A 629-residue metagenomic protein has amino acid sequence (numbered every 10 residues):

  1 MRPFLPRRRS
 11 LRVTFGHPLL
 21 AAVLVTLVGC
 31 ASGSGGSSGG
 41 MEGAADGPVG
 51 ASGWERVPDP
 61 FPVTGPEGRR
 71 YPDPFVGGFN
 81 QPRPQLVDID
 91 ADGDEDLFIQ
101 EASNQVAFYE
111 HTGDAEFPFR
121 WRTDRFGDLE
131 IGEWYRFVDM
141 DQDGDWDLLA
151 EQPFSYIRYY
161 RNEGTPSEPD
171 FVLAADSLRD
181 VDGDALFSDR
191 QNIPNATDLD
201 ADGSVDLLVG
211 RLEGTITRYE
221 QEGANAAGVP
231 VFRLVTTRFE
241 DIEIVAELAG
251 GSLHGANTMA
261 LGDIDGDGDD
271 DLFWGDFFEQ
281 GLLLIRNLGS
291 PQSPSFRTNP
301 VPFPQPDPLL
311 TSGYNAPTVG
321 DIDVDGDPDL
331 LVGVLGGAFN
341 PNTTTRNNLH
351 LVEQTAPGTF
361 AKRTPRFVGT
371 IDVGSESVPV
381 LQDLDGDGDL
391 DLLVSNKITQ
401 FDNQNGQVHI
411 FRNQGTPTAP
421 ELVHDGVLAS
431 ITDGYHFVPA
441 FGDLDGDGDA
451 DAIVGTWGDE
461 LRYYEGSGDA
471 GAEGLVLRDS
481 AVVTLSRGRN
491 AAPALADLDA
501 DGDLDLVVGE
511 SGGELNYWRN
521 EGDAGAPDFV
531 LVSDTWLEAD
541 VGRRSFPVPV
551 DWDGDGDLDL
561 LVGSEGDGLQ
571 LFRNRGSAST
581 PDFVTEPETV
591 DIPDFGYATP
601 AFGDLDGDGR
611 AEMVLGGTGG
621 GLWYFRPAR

Functional and structural regions predicted by a protein language model:
V28-G29: C-terminal motif of bacterial Sec signal peptides marking the signal peptidase cleavage site
A45-G78, P84-L86, L97-I99, V319 (+5 more regions): An edge-strand/N-cap motif at the start of beta-rich repeat modules
G47-D59, Q105-D124, Y156-D176, T215-T237 (+7 more regions): Beta-propeller blade repeat segments, especially FG-GAP/WD-type strand-to-loop junctions in 6- to 7-bladed propeller
P66-P84, A102, R125-R136, R179-P194 (+8 more regions): Repeat-based blade/solenoid architectures
D73-V76, F98-I99, A150, D184-A185 (+7 more regions): Short consensus segments that form the blades of beta-propeller domains, in both extracellular/periplasmic
G78, Q85-A91, R136-Q142, N195-A201 (+7 more regions): Structural signature of eukaryotic scaffold interfaces centered on beta-propeller domains
A91-E101, Q142-E151, A201-G210, G266-D276 (+6 more regions): Acidic/hydrophobic-patterned starts of short beta strands in beta-sheet-rich repeat architectures
G596-R629: Blade-level signature of beta-propeller repeat domains, shared across WD40, Kelch, NHL, RCC1 and BNR/Asp-box propellers
